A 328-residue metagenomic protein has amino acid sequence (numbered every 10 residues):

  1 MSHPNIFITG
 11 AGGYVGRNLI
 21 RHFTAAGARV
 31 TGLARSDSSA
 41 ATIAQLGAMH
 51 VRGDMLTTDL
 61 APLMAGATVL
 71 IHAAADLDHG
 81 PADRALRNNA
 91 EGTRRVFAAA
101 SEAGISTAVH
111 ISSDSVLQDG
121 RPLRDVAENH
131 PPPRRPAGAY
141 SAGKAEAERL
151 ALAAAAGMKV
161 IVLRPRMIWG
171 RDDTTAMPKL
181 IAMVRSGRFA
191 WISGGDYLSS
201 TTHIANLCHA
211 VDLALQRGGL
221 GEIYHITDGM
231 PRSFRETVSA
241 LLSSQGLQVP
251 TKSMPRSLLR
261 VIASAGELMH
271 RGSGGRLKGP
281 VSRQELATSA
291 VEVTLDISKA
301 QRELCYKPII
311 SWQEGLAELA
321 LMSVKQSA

Functional and structural regions predicted by a protein language model:
I6-A25: N-terminal Rossmann NAD(P)H-binding glycine-rich loop of SDR-like oxidoreductase domains
S39-T42, A48-E91, R95, A99 (+1 more regions): NAD(P)H-binding glycine-rich loop region in Rossmannoid oxidoreductase-like domains and their noncatalytic homologs
E91, R95-A139: Conserved Rossmann-fold NAD(P)-dependent oxidoreductase catalytic core, especially the SDR/UDP-sugar
P122-I168, F189-W191: Catalytic helix-loop patch of NAD(P)-dependent Rossmann-fold dehydrogenases
E146-A147, T174-K179, S193-L215, G221-E222: Substrate-positioning beta->alpha
I204, S239, S264-C305: Conserved C-terminal active-site "lid" loop/helix of NAD(P)H-dependent oxidoreductases that clamps the redox cofactor
L213-G279, Q313-A320, S327-A328: Mid/C-terminal beta-alpha module of Rossmann-like enzyme folds, strongest in SDR-family dehydrogenases/epimerases
L295-E303, K307-A328: Amphipathic terminal alpha-helices
